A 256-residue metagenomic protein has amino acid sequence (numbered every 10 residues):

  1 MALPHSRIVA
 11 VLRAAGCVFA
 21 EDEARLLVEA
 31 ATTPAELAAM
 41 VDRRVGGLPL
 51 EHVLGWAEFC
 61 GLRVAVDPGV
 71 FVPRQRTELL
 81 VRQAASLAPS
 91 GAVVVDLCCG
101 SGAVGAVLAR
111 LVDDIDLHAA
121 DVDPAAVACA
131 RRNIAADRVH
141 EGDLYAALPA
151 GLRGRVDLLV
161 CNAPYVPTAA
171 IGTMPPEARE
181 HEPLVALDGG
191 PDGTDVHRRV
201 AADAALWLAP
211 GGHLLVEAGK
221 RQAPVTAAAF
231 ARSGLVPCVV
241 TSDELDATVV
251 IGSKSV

Functional and structural regions predicted by a protein language model:
M1-V18: Non-catalytic nucleic-acid substrate-recognition regions in nucleic-acid-modifying enzymes
E21-L87: Conserved AdoMet
L27, G47, T77, V104 (+6 more regions): Residue-level signal for inorganic ion chemistry
L62, G91-V93, G212: Nucleotide donor/acceptor-binding cores
A65, H118, H140, C238-V240: General small-molecule cofactor/ligand-binding pocket signal
L79-T173, R221: Conserved SAM/SAH cofactor-binding pocket of Class I
Y165-V196: Mobile active-site "lid"/loop adjacent to the S-adenosyl-L-methionine
P191-S253: Conserved Class I SAM-dependent methyltransferase catalytic core
